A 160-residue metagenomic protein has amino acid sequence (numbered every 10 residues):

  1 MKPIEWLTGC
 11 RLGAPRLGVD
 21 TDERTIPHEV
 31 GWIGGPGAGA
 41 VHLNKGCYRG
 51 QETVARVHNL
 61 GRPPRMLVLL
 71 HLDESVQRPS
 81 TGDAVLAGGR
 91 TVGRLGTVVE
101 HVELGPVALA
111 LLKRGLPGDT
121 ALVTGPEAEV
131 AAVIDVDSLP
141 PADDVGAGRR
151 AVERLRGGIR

Functional and structural regions predicted by a protein language model:
M1-P15: Acidic, low-complexity central loop/insert segments
C10, C47-G50: Generic recognition of cysteine residues
D20-D22: Non-catalytic protein-protein interaction scaffold segments in large eukaryotic complex-forming proteins
R24, V30-V41, R49-Q51, A55-R160: Glycine-rich, small/acidic residue-mixed loop/short-helix segments
